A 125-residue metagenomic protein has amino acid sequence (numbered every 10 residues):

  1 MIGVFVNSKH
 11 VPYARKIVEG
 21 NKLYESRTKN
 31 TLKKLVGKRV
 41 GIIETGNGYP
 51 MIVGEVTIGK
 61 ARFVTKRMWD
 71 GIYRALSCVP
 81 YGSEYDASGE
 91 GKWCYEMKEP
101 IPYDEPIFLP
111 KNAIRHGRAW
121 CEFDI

Functional and structural regions predicted by a protein language model:
M1-I125: Structured alpha/beta reader/binder surfaces that contact nucleic acids or chromatin modification marks
